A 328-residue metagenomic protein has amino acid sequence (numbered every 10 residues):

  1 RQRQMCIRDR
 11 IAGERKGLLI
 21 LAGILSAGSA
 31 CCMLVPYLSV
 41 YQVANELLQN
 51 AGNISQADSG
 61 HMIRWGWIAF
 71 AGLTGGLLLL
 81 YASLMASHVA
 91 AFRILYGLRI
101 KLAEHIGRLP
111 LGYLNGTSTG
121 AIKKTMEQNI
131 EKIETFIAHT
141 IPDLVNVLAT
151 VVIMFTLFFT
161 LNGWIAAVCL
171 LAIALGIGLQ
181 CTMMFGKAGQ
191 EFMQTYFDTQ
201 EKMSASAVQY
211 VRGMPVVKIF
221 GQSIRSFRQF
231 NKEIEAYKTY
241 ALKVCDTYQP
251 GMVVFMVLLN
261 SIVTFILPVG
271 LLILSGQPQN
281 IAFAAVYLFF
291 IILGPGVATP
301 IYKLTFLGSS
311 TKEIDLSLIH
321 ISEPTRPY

Functional and structural regions predicted by a protein language model:
Q2-I7, H320-Y328: Short, small-residue-biased leader/transition segments that mark boundaries at the very start of proteins
D9, G13-G17, L111, Q128-I137 (+7 more regions): An intracellular "coupling" helix at the cytosolic face of ABC transporter transmembrane type-1 domains
R15-I20, M62, L98, K132: Primarily residues marking transmembrane-helix entry/exit sites
L19-L79, F159-W164, P278-N280: Transmembrane helix-loop-helix hairpins at lipid-water interfaces of multipass membrane proteins, especially the type-1
G28, C32, E127-A172, L258 (+2 more regions): Hydrophobic alpha-helical transmembrane segments of ABC transporter permease domains
P36-A44, S83, S87, L102 (+6 more regions): Hydrophobic/aromatic residues in alpha-helical transmembrane segments
N50, I54, L157-L171, F255-D315: Helix-loop-helix
H88-E104, V145-N146, C169-P215, Q222 (+3 more regions): Cytoplasmic coupling helices
